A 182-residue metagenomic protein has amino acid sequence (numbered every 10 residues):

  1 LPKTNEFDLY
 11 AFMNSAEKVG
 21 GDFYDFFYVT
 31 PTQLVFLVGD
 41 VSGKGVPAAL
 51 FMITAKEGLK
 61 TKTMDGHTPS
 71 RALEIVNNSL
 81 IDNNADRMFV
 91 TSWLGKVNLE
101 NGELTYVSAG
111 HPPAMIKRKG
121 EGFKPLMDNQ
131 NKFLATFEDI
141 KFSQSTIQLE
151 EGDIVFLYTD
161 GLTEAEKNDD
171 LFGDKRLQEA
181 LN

Functional and structural regions predicted by a protein language model:
L1-F156: … and, occasionally, acidic/histidine-rich disordered N-termini of signaling adaptors
W93, S145-L157, L162-N182: C-terminal catalytic subdomain
